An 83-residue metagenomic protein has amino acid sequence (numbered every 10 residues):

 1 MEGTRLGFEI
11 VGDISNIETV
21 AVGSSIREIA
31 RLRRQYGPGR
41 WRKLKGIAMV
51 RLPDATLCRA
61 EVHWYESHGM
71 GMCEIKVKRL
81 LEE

Functional and structural regions predicted by a protein language model:
M1-E83: Cysteine-centric segments in proteins
